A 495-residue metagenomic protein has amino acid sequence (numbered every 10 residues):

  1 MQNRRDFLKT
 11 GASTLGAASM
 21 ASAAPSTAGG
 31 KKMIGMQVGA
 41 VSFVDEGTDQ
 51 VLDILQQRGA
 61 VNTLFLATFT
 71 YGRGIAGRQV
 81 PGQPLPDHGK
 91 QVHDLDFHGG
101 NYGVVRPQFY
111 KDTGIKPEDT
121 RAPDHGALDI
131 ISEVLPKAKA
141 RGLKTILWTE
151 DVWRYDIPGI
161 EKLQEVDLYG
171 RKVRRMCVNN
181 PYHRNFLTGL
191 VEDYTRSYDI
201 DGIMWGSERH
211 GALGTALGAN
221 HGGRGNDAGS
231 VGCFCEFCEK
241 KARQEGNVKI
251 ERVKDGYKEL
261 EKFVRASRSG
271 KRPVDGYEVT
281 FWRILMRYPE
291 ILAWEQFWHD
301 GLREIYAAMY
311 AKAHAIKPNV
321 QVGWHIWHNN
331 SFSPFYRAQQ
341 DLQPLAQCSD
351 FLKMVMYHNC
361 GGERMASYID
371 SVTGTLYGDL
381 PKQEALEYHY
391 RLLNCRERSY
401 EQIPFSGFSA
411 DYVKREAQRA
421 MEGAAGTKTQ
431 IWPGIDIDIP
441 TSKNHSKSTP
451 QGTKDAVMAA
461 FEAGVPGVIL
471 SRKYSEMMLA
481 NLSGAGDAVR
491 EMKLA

Functional and structural regions predicted by a protein language model:
M1-L15: N-terminal secretory signal peptides and thylakoid transit peptides that target proteins across membranes
A21-G35: C-terminal segment of N-terminal export signals and the immediately downstream linker at the start of the mature
I34-M36, L64-L66, T145-L147, I203-W205 (+4 more regions): Hydrophobic faces of well-ordered beta-strands that scaffold small-molecule active sites in alpha/beta enzyme cores
S42-R58, D96-P136, F186, G301-A307 (+1 more regions): Aromatic- and glycine-enriched glycan-recognition loops and surfaces that form the carbohydrate-binding subsites
Q50-G72, S197-I200, A463-G467: Catalytic domains of carbohydrate-active enzymes, especially glycoside hydrolases
I54, I115-D124, L128, D151-V152 (+1 more regions): Polysaccharide-binding and catalytic clefts of secreted carbohydrate-active enzymes
T63-P123: Aromatic-lined carbohydrate-binding/catalytic grooves of carbohydrate-active enzymes
S349-E363, S406-R419, G423-D487: Substrate-binding cleft of secreted/luminal carbohydrate-active enzymes
